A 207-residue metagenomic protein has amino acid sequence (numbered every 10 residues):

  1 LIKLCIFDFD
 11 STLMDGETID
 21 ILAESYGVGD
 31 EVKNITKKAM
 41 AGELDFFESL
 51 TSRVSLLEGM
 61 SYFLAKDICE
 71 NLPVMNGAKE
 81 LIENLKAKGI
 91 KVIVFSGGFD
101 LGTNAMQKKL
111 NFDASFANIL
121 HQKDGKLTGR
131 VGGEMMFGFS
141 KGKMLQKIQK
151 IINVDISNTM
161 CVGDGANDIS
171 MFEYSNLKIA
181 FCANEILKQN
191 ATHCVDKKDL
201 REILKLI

Functional and structural regions predicted by a protein language model:
L1-L120, D124, K198: Alpha-helical substrate-recognition element adjacent to the catalytic core
C69-I207: C-terminal cap/substrate-recognition subdomain and adjoining C-terminal extension of metal-dependent phosphatase-like
